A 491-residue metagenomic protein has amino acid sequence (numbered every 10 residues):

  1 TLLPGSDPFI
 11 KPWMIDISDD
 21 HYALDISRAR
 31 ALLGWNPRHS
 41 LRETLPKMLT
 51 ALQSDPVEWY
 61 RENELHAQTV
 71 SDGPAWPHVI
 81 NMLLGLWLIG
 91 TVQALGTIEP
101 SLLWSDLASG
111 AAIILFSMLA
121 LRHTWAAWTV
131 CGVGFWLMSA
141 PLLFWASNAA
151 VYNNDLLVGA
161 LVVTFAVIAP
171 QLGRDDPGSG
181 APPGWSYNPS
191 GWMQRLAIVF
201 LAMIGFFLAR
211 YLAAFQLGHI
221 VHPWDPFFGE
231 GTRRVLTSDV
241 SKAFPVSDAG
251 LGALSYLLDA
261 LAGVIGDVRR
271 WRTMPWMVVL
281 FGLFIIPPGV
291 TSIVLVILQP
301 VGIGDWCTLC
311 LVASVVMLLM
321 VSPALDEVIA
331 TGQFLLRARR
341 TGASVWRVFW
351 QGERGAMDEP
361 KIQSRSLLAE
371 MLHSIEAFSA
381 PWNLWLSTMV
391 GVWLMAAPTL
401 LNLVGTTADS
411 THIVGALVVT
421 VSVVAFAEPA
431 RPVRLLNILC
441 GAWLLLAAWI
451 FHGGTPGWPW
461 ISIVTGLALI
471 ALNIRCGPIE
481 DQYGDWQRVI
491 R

Functional and structural regions predicted by a protein language model:
L2-G34: Conserved C-terminal active-site "lid" loop/helix of NAD(P)H-dependent oxidoreductases that clamps the redox cofactor
R28, H39-V70: Amphipathic terminal alpha-helices
R61-D72, M193, M371, I375: N-terminal juxtamembrane segment and adjoining first transmembrane helix
S71-A75, V79, A120, T124 (+1 more regions): Conserved beta-strand/short-helix segments that make up beta-rich extracellular adhesion/recognition modules
G90, G96, S101-S105, W145-A146 (+11 more regions): Membrane-interfacial helix-loop segments of redox and metal-homeostasis proteins, especially TM-loop-TM junctions
V130-L137, N437-L444: Central hydrophobic cores of alpha-helical transmembrane segments in multi-pass integral membrane proteins
